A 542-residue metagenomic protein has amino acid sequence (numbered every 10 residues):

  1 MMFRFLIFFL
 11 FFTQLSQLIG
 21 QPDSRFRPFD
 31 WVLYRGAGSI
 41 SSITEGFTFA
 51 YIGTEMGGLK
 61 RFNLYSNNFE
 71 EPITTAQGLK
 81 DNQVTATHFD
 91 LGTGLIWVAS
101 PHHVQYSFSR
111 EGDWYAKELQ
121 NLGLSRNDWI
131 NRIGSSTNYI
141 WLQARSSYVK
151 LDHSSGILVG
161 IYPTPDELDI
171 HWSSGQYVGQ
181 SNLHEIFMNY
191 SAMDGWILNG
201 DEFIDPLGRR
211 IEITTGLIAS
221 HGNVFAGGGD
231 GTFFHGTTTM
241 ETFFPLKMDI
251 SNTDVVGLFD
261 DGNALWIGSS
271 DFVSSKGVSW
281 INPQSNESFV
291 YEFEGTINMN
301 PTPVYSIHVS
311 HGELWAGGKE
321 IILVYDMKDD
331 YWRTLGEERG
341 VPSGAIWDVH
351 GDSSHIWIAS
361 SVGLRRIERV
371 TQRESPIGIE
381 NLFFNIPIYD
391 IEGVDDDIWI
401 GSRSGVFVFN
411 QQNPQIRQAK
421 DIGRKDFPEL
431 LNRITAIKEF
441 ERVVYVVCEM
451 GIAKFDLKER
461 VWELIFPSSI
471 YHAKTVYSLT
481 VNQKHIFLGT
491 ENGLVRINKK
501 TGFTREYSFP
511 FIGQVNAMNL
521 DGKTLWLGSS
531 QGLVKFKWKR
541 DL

Functional and structural regions predicted by a protein language model:
F3-Q14: Sec-dependent N-terminal signal peptides
L18-P22: Boundary at the C-terminal end of the N-terminal hydrophobic targeting segment
R25-G46, T74-L91, K117-S136, I161-S220 (+8 more regions): Short coil-to-beta transitions that initiate beta-strands within beta-rich domains
F49-G53, L95-W97, Y139-L142, N223-A226 (+7 more regions): Conserved beta-propeller blade signature
T54-I73: Beta-propeller domains
M56-L59, P101-Q105, R145-V149, G229-F233 (+7 more regions): Loop/turn residues immediately N-terminal
L64-N67, F108-G112, D152-G156, T237-E241 (+7 more regions): Short loop/turn segments that connect beta-strands within beta-propeller blades
V447-E449, Y471-Q483, F487-V495: Loop/turn-rich, solvent-exposed surfaces of beta-rich toroidal or solenoidal domains
